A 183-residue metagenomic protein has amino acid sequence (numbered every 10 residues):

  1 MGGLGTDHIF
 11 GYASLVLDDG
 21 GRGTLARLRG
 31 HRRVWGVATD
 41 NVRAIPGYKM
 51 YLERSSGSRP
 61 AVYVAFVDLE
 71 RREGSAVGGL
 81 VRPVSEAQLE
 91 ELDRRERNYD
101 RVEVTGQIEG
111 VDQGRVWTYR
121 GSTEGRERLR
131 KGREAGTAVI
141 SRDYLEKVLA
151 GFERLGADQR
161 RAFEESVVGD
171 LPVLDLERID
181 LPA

Functional and structural regions predicted by a protein language model:
G2-A183: A glycine-rich, hydrophobic/aromatic-adjacent loop/helix-cap motif
